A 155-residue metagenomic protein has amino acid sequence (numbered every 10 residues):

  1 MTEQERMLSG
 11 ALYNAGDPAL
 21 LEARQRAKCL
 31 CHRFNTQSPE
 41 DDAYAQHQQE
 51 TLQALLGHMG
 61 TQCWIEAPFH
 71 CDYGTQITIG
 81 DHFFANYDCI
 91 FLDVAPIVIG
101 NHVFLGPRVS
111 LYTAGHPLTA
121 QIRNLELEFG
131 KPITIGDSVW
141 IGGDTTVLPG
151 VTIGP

Functional and structural regions predicted by a protein language model:
M1-Q62: Terminal amphipathic alpha-helical/low-complexity segments used for targeting or macromolecular assembly
F69-I153: Flexible, glycine/small-residue-enriched loop-and-beta-strand segment within the central core of proteins
